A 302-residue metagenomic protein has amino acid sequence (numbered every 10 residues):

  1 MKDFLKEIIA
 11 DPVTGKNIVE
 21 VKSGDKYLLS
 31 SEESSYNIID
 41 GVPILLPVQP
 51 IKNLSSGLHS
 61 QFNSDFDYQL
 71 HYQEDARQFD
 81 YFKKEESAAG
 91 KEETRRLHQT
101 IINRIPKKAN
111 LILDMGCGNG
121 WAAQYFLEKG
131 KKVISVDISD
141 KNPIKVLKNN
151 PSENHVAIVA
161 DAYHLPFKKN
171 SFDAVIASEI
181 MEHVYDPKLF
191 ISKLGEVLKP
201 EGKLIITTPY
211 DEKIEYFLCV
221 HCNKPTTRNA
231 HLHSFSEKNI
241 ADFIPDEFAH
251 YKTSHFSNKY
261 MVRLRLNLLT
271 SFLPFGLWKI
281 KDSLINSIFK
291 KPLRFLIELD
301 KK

Functional and structural regions predicted by a protein language model:
M1-L165, A174-S178, I191, A230 (+2 more regions): Conserved N-terminal segment of class I S-adenosyl-L-methionine
E85, I138, N142-K145, N149-N150 (+2 more regions): S-adenosyl-L-methionine-dependent methyltransferase catalytic module, highlighting the catalytic core
K131, H155, G202, F248-A249: A structural micro-motif
L165-F167, V184: Helix-loop segment at the mouth of the active site in Rossmann-fold oxidoreductases, especially SDR/KR enzymes
S178-M181, T207: Residues lining the SAM
